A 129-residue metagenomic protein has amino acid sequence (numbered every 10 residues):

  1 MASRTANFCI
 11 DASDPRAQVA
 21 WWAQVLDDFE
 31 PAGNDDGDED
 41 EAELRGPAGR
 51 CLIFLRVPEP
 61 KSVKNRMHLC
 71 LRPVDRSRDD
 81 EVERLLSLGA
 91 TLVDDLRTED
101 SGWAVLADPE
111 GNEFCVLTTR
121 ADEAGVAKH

Functional and structural regions predicted by a protein language model:
A2-I10, A32-N34, A42-V57, L86-H129: Vicinal oxygen chelate
T5-S13, E59-R84, G102-A107: Vicinal oxygen chelate
D14-F29, E81, L85-G89: Amphipathic alpha-helical segments
Q18-A20, K64, D79-E81, F114-V116 (+2 more regions): Short acidic, gly/pro-rich beta-turn/loop elements at beta-sheet edges and active-site/ligand-binding grooves
P31-A32, R78: Secondary-structure boundary/capping residues
D38: Nucleotide-cofactor and metal-assisted catalytic machinery
